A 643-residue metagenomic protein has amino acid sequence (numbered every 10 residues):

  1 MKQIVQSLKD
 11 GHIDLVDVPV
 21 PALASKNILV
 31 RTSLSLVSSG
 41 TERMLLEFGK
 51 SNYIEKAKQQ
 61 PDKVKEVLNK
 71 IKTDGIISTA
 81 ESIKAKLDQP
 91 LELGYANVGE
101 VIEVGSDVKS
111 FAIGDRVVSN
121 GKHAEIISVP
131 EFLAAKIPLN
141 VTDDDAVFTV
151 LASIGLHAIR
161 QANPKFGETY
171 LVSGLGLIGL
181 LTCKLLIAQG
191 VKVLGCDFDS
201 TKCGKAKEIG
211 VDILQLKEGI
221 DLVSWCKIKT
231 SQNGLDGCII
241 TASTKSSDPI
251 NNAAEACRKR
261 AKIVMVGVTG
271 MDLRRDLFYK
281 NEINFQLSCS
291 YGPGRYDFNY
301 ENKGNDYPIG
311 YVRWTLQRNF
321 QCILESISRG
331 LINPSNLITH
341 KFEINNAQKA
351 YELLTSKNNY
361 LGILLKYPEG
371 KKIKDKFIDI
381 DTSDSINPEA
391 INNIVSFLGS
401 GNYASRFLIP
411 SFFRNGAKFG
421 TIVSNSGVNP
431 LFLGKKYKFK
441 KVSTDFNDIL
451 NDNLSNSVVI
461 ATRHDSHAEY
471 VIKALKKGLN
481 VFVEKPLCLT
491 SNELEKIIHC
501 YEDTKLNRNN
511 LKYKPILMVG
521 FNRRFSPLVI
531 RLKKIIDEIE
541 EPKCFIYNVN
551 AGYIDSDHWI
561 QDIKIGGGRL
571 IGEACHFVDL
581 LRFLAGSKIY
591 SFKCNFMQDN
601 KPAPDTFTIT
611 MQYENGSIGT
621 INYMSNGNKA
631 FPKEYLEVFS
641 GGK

Functional and structural regions predicted by a protein language model:
M1-A85, Q89, G121, K366-D379: Short N-terminal strand-loop motif that marks the start of NAD(P)H/FAD-dependent oxidoreductase cofactor-binding domains
I4, V172, I228, Q232 (+8 more regions): C-terminal capping/lid region of NAD(P)-dependent oxidoreductase domains
S78-Q89, A96-N120: A glycine-/small-residue-rich N-terminal strand-loop-strand element that serves as the cofactor-binding glycine loop
T142-G219, P410: Mid-domain Rossmann-like dinucleotide-binding core that forms the NAD(H)/NADP(H) cofactor-binding site
P164, G204, I209-S288, D452-S457 (+1 more regions): Glycine-rich cofactor phosphate-binding loops and adjacent beta1-alpha1 units of small-molecule cofactor enzyme domains
R258-K259, E469-F521: Beta-strand-loop-alpha-helix segment that lines the small-molecule cofactor/substrate pocket of alpha/beta enzymes
I283, G294-Y311, P515, R523-N595 (+1 more regions): Predominantly a Rossmann-like dinucleotide-binding segment in NAD(P)-dependent oxidoreductases
E352, N359-L364, E369, K374 (+2 more regions): Contiguous beta-strand/loop segments that form the cofactor/metal-binding neighborhood of enzyme cores
